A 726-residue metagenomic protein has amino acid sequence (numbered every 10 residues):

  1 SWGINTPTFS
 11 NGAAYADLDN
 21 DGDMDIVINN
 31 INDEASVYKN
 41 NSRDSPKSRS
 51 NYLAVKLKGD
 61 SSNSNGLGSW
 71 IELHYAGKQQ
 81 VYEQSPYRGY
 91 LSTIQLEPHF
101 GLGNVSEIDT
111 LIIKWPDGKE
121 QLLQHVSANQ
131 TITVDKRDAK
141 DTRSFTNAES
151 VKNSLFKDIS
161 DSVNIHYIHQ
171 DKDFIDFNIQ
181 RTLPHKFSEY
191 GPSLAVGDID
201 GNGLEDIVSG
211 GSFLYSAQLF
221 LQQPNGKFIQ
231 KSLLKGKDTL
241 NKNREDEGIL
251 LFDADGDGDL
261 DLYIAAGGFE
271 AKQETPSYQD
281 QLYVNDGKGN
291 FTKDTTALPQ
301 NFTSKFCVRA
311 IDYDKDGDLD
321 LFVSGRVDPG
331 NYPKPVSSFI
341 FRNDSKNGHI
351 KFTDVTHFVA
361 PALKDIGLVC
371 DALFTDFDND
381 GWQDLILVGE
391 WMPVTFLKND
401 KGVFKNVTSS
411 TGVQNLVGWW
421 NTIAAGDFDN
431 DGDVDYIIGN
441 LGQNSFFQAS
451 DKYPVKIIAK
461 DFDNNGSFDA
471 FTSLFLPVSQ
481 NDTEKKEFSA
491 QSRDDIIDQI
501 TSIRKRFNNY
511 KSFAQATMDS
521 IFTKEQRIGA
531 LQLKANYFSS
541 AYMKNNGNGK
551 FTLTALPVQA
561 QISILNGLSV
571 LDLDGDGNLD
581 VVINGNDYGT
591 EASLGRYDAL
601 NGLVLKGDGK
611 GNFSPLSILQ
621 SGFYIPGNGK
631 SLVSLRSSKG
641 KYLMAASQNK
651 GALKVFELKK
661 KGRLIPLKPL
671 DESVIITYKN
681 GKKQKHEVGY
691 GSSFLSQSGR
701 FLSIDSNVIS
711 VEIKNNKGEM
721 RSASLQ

Functional and structural regions predicted by a protein language model:
S1, A265-S277, S324-V336, G439-Y453 (+3 more regions): Short, conserved, GDST-rich strand-edge loop motifs in beta-rich repeat architectures
S1-I4, I159-H185, L233-L240, T296-P299 (+6 more regions): Surface-exposed loop and turn segments in beta-propeller and other repeat-based domains that flank or scaffold
S1-S193, A360, Q443-K456, N465 (+3 more regions): Gly/Ser/Thr/Pro-enriched helix-cap/hinge segments flanking short amphipathic alpha-helices
N11-L18, Y190-G201, L221, E245-G256 (+11 more regions): Beta-propeller blade termini
D21-N29, G201-G211, G256-A265, K315-S324 (+4 more regions): Acidic/hydrophobic-patterned starts of short beta strands in beta-sheet-rich repeat architectures
E34-S50, Y215-K231, E274-D294, Y332-V355 (+6 more regions): Beta-propeller blade repeat segments, especially FG-GAP/WD-type strand-to-loop junctions in 6- to 7-bladed propeller
K237, K242-G248, G267-D286, N290-Y313 (+2 more regions): Asp-box/WD-like beta-propeller blade repeats and closely related beta-sheet repeat scaffolds
P299-S345, H349-T375, W382, V388: Solenoidal tandem-repeat scaffolds enriched in leucines and small polar residues
